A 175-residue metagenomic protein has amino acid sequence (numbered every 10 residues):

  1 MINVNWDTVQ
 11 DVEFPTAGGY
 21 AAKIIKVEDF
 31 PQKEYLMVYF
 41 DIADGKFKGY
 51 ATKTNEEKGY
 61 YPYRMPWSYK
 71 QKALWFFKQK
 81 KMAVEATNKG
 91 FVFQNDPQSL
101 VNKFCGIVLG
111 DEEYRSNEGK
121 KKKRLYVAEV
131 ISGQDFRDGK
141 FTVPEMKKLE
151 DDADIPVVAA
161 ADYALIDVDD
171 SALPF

Functional and structural regions predicted by a protein language model:
M1-F175: Short beta-rich binding modules
